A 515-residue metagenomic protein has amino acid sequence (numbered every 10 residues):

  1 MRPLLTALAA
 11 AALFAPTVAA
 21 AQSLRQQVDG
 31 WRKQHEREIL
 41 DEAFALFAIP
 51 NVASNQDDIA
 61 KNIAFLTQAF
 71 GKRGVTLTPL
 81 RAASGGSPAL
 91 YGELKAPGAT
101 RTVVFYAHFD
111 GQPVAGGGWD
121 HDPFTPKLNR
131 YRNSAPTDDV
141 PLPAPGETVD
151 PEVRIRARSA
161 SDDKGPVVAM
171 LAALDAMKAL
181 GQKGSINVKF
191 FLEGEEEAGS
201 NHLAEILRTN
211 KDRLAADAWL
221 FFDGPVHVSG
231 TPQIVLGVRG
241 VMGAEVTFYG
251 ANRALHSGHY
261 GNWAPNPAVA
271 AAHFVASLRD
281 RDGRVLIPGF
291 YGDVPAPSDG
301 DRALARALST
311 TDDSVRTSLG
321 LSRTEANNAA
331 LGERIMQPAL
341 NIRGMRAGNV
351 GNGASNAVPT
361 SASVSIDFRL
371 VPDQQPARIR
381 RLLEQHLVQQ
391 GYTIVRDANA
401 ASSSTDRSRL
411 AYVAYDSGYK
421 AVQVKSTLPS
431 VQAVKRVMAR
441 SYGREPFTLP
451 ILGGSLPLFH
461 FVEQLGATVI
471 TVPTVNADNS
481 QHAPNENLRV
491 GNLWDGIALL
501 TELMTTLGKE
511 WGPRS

Functional and structural regions predicted by a protein language model:
M1-L4: Positively charged n-region of N-terminal signal peptides that target proteins for export
T6-P16: Bacterial N-terminal signal peptides
A19-D58, L66, G71-G74, G117-G118 (+1 more regions): N-terminal hydrophobic or amphipathic helices/low-complexity stretches enriched in small/hydrophobic/Pro/Gly
E42, V52-Y106, D110, T125: A non-catalytic alpha/beta surface segment that caps or lines the substrate-entry region of metallo-dependent hydrolase
G98-A99, V228, L286-S361, P372-Q385 (+2 more regions): An extended, acidic, His-containing surface patch that forms the Zn2+-binding/catalytic region of metallohydrolases
T100-K189, D495: Active-site metal-coordination/substrate-binding segment of hydrolases, especially metallo-dependent peptidases
T148-G237, G512-S515: Acidic/histidine-rich catalytic neighborhood of metal-dependent amide-processing enzymes
G261-D282: A short core secondary-structure module
